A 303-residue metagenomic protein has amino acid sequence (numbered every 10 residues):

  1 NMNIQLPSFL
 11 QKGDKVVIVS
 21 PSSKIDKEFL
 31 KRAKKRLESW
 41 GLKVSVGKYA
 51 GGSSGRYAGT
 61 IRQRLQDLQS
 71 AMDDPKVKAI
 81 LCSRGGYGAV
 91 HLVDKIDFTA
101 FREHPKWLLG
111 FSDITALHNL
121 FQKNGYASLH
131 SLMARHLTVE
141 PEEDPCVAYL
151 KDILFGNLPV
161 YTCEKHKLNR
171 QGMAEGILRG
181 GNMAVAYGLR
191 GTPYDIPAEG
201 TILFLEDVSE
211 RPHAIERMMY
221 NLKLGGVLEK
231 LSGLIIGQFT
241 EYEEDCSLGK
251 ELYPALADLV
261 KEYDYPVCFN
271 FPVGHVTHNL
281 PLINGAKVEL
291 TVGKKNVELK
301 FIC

Functional and structural regions predicted by a protein language model:
M2-K76: ATP/NTP phosphate-donor binding region
I18, I80, D113, A186 (+2 more regions): Buried hydrophobic positions in well-ordered alpha/beta secondary-structure cores of metabolic enzymes
K24-F29, R36, I177-V208: Conserved beta-alpha junction segments in alpha/beta enzyme cores
A79-V90: N-terminal glycine-rich "phosphate-gripper" loop used for MgATP/nucleotide binding and carboxylate activation
F98-F121, A127-M133, Y263-P266: Short, acidic/small-residue loops that bind anionic groups at enzyme active sites
A127-G191: Conserved anion/nucleotide-ligand pocket segment
P197-K250: Internal helical hairpin/lid segments
E241-C303: ATP/nucleoside-binding phosphotransfer catalytic cores, i.e., glycine-rich phosphate-binding loops
